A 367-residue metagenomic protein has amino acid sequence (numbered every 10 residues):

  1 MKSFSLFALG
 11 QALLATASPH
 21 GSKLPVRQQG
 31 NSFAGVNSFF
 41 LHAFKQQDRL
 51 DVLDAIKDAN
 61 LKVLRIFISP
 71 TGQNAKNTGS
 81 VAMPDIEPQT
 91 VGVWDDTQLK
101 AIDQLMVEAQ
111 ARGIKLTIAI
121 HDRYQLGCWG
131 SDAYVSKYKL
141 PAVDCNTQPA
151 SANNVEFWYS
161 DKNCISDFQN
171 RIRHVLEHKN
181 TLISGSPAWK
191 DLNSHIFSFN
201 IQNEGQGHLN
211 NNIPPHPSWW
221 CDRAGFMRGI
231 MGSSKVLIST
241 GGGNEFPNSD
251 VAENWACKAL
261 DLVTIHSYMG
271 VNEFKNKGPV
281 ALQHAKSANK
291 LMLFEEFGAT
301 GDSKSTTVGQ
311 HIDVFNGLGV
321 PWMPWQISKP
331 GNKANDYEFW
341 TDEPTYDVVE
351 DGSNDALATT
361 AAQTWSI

Functional and structural regions predicted by a protein language model:
M1-S22: Fungal secretory targeting signals
T16-R27, T359, Q363-I367: Fungal extracellular Ser/Thr-rich, low-complexity intrinsically disordered regions
K23-L260, S287-A288, G301-D302, H311 (+3 more regions): Active-site mouth of glycoside hydrolases
N203, I265, E295-E296: Active-site flanking residues adjacent to catalytic metal/cofactor-binding acidic residues
G243-N244, Y268, F297: Histidine- and/or cysteine-centered catalytic micro-motif in compact active-site loops
H266-G270, M323-Q326: His/Asp/Glu-enriched short active-site or ligand-binding loop at hydrolase and phosphoryl-transfer sites
G270-A281: Substrate-binding surface in catalytic domains of secreted glycosidases
A288-I367: Substrate-binding cleft of secreted/luminal carbohydrate-active enzymes
